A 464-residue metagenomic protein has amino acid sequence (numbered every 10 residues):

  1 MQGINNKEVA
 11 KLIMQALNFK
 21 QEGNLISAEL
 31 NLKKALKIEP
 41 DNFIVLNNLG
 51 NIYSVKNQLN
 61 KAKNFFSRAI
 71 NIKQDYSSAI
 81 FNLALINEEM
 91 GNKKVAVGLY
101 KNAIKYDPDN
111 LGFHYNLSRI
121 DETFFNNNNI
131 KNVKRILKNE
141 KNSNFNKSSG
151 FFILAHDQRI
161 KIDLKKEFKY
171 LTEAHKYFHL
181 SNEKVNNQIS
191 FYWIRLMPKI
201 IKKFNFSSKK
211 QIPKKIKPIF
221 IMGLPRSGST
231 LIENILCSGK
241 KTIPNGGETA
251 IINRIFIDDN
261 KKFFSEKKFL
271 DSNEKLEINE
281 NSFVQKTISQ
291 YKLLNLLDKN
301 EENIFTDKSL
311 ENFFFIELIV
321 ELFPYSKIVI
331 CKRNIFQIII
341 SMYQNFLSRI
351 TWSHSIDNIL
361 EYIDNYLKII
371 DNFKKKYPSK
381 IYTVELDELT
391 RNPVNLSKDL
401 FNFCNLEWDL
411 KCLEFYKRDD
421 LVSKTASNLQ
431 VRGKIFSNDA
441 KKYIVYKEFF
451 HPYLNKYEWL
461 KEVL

Functional and structural regions predicted by a protein language model:
I13-Q21, I44-V55, S77-L85, G112-R119: Conserved alpha-helical positions within TPR/SEL1-like repeat arrays
Y115-S118, I130-K141, F151-I219, K267 (+4 more regions): PAPS-dependent sulfotransferases, especially Golgi type II membrane carbohydrate sulfotransferases
I212-F323: Phosphate-binding active sites in nucleotide-utilizing proteins
I319-Y343: Conserved phosphate-donor/acceptor-positioning beta-strand/loop module used by diverse small-molecule
